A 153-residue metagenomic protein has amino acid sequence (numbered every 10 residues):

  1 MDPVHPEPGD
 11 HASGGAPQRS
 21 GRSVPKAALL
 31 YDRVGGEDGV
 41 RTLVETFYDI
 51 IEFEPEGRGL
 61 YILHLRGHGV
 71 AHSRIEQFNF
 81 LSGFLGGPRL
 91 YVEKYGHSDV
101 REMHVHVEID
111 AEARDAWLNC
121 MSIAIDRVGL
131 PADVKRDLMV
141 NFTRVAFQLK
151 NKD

Functional and structural regions predicted by a protein language model:
M1-D153: Core of compact, soluble alpha-helical bundle domains
